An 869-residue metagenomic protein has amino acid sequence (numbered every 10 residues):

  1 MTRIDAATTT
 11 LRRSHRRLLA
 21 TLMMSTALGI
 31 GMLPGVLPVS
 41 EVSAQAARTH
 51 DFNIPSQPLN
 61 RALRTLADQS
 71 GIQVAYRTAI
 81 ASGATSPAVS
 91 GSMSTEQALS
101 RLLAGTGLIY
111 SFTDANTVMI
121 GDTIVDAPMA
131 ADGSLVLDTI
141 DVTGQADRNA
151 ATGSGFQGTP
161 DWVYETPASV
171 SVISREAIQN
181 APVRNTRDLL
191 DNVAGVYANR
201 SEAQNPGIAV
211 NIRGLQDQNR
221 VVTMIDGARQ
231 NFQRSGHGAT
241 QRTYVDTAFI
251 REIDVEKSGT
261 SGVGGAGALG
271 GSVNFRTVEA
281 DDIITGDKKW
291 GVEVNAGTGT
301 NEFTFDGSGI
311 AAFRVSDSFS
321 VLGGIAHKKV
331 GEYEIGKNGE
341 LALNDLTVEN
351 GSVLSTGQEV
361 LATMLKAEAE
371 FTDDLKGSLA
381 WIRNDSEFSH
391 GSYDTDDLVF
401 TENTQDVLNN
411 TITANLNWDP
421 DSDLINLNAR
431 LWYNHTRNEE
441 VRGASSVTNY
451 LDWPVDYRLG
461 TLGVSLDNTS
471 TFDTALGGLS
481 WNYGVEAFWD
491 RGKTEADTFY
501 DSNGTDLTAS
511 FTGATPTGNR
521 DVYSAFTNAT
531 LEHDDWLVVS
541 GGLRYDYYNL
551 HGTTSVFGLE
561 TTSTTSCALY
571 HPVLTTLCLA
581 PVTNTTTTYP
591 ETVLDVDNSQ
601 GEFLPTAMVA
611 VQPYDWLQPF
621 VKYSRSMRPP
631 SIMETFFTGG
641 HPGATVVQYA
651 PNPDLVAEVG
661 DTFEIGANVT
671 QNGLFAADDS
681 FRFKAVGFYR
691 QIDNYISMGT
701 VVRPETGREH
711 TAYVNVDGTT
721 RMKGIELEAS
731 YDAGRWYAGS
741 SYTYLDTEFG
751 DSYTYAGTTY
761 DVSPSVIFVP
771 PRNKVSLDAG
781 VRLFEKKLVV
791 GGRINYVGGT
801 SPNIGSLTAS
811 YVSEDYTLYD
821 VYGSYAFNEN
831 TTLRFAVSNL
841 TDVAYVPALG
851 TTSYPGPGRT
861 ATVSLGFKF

Functional and structural regions predicted by a protein language model:
Q73, S82, A88-G91, G133-I283 (+1 more regions): Acidic, small-polar-rich N-terminal luminal/periplasmic segments of exported/outer-membrane proteins
F232-Q233, H237, A248-K257, G262-G339 (+2 more regions): Outer-membrane beta-barrel translocator/receptor signature
T300-V330, L341-H390, L408-A414, A475 (+3 more regions): Transmembrane beta-barrel wall of Gram-negative outer-membrane proteins
T356, D374-L427, H435-T461, P516-G518 (+1 more regions): Flexible loop and strand-edge segments within Gram-negative outer membrane beta-barrel domains
E370-T372, G478-S480, E486, P516-R690 (+2 more regions): Structural signature of Gram-negative outer-membrane beta-barrels, strongest in the C-terminal barrel of TonB-dependent
N426-R442, F620-S624, V656-N715, R721-K723 (+1 more regions): Membrane-embedded beta-barrel scaffold of Gram-negative outer-membrane proteins
S470, E532-V539, Y547-Y548, F675-I696 (+5 more regions): Gram-negative outer-membrane beta-barrel transporters
M627-R628, D693-N694, M698, G734 (+3 more regions): C-terminal beta-signal and adjacent terminal beta-strands/loops of Gram-negative outer-membrane beta-barrel proteins
